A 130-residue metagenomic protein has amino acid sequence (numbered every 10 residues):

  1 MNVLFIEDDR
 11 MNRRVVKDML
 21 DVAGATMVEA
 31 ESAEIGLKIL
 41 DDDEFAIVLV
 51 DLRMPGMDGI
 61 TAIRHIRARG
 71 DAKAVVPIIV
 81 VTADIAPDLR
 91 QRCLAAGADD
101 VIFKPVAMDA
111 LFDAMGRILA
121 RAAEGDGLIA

Functional and structural regions predicted by a protein language model:
E7: Conserved acidic carboxylate
R14-V22: Charged docking surfaces used in two-component/phosphorelay signaling
E29-K38, G59: Helix N-cap/capping motif at the beta->alpha junctions
K38, I60-K73: Short amphipathic alpha-helix used as the core "switch/output" element in two-component signaling
E44-L49: Active-site beta3 strand of CheY-like receiver
M54: Receiver (REC) domain active-site loop signature in two-component systems and cognate sites in sensor histidine kinases
V106-M115: C-terminal output helix
